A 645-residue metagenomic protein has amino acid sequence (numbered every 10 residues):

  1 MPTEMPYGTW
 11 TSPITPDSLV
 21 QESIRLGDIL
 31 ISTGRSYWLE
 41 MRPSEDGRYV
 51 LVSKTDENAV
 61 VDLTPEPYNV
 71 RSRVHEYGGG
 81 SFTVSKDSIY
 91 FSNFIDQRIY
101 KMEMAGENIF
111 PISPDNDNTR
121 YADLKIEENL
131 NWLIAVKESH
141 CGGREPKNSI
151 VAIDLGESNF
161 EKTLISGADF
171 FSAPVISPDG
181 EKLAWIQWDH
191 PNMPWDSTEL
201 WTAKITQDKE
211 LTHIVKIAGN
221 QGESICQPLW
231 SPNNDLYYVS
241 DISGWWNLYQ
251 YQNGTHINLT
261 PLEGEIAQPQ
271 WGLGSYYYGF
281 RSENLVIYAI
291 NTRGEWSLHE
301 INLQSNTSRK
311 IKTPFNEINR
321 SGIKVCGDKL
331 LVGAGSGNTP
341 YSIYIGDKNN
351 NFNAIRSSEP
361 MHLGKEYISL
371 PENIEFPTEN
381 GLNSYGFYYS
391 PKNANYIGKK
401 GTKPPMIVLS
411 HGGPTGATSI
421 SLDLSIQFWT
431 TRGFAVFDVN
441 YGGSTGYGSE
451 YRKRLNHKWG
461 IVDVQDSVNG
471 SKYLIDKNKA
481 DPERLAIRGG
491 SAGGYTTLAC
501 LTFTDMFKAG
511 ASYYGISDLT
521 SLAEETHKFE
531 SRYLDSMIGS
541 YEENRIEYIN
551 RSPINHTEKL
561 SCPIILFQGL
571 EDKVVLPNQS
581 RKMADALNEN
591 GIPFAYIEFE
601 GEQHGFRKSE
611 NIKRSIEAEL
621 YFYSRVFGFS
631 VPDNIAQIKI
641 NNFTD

Functional and structural regions predicted by a protein language model:
M1-R35, M41-V50: Sequence/structural signature of beta-propeller modules and their immediately flanking N-terminal secretory/stalk
P13-V20, V61-S72, N108-P114, F160-I165 (+4 more regions): A short beta-strand motif characteristic of beta-propeller blades
Q21-R35, N69-I89, D117-L133, A168-I186 (+8 more regions): Conserved beta-propeller blade repeats
R25-L30, L39-E40, R48-V50, V61-D62 (+10 more regions): Non-catalytic accessory segments flanking enzyme active sites
E40-V50, V70-E76, F91-I99, P114-Y121 (+11 more regions): A flexible loop/linker signature enriched in serine peptidases of the S9 family
T55-E57, E103-E107, D154-E157, I205-D208 (+3 more regions): Short loop/turn segments that connect beta-strands within beta-propeller blades
C141, P191, S358-E483, G490 (+1 more regions): Cap/lid segment of the alpha/beta-hydrolase catalytic domain
Y441-D645: Active-site-proximal cap/loop segments of hydrolase catalytic domains
